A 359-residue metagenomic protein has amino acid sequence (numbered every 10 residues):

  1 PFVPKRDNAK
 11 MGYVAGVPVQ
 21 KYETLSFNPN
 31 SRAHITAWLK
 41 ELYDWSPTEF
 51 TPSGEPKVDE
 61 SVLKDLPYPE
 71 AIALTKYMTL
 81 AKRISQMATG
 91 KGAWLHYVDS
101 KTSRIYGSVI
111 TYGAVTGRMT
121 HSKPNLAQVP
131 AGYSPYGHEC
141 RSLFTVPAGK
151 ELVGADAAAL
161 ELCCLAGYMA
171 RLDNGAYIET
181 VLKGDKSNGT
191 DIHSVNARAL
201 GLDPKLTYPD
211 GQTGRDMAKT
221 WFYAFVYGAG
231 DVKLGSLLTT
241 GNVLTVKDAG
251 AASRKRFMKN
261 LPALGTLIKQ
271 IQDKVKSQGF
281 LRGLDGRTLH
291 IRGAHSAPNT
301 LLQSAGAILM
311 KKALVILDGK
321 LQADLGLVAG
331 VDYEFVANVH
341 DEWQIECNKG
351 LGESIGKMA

Functional and structural regions predicted by a protein language model:
P1-K5, S26, M169-D185, K247 (+1 more regions): Mixed-charge, glycine-rich, non-catalytic linkers/tails in nucleic-acid processing enzymes
P1-Y136, T145-E151, A158-E161, D231 (+4 more regions): Conserved "right-hand" nucleotidyltransferase catalytic core of DNA-directed polymerases
G12, K64, Y106, T111-A114 (+2 more regions): Conserved catalytic core of nucleic-acid polymerases
I72-T89, L162-G167, S194, R198 (+3 more regions): Short, hydrophobic/amphipathic alpha-helical patches that form generic packing surfaces within helical domains
G117, M358-A359: Short, non-transmembrane amphipathic alpha-helical segments
A159, Q344, K349: Short, glycine/acidic-enriched loop or turn micro-motifs at the edges of active sites
E161-L202, G283-T288: Metal-dependent catalytic core segments for phosphate chemistry
G350-K357: Short, conserved charged micro-motifs
